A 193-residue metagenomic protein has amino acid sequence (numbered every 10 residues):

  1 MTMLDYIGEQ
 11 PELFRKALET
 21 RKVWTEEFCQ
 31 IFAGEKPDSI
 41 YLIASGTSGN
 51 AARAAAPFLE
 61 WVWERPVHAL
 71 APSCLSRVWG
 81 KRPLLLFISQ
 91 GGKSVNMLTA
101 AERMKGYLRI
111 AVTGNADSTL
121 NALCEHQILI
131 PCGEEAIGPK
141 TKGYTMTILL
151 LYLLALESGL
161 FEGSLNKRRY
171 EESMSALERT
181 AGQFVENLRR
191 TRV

Functional and structural regions predicted by a protein language model:
M1-D38, V185-R190: An N-terminal, well-structured beta->alpha segment
E26, A33-R179: Glycine-rich phosphate-binding loops that contact phosphosugars or nucleotide phosphates
S175-V193: Accessory alpha-helical/coil subdomains and C-terminal extensions that flank or cap enzyme catalytic cores
